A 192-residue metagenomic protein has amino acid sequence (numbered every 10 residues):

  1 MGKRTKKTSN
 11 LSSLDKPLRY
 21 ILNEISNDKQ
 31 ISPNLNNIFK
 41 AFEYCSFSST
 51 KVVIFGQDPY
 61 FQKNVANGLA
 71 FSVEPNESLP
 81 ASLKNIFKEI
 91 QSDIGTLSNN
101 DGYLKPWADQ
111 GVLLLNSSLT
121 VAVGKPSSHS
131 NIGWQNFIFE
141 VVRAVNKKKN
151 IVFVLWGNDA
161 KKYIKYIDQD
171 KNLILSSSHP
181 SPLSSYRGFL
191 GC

Functional and structural regions predicted by a protein language model:
M1-T5: Short Lys/Arg-rich cationic patches that frequently serve as NLS/NoLS or arginine-rich RNA/DNA-binding motifs
L11-L155, D159-K162, I167-D168, L173-S178 (+2 more regions): A polyanion-binding, active-site-adjacent surface
